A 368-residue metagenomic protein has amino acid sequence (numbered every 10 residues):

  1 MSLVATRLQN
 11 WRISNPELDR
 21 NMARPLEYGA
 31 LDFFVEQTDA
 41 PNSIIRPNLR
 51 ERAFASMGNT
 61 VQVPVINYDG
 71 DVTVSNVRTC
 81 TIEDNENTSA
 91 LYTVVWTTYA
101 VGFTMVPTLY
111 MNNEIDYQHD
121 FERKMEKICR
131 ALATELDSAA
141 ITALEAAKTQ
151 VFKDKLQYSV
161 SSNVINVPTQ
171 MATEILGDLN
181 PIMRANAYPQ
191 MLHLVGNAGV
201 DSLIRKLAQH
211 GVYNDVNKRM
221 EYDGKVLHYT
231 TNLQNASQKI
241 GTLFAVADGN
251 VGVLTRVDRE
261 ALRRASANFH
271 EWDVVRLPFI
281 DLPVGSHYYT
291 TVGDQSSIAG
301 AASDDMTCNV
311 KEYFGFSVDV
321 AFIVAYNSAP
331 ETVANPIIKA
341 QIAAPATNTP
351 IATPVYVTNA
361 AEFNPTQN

Functional and structural regions predicted by a protein language model:
M1-P47, T366-N368: N-terminal alpha-helical "arm" segments
S2-R12, Q170, R205-N368: Sequence/fold signature of self-assembling virion shell proteins
N21, P25, H119, R123 (+1 more regions): Alpha-helix boundary/N-cap detector
E27, L31, V35-D39, C129 (+4 more regions): Hydrophobic/aromatic-lined pockets within catalytic cores
E27-F33, Q37-P41, R50-R52, T97 (+2 more regions): Surface-exposed, low-hydrophobicity beta-strand/loop segments enriched in small/polar/acidic residues
A30-V101: Assembly/oligomerization interface modules of large self-assembling protein complexes
A90-L156, L194, D304-F314, V320: Long, contiguous amphipathic alpha-helices that act as assembly "spine/axial" helices in icosahedral shell and virion
T149-V226: Extended, solvent-exposed, turn-rich assembly/linker loops in the middle of proteins
